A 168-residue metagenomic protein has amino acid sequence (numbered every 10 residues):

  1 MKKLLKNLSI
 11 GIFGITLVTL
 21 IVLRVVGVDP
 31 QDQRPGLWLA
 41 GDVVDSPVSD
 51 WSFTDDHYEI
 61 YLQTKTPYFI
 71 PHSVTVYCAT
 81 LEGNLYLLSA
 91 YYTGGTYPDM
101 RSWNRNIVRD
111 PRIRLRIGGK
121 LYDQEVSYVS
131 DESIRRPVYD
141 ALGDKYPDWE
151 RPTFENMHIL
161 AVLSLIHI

Functional and structural regions predicted by a protein language model:
M1-L17: N-terminal Sec-pathway targeting helices
T16-R24: Hydrophobic alpha-helical membrane-insertion segments, chiefly the h-region of N-terminal signal peptides
R24-P71: Short, conserved active-site entrance elements at the starts or edges of catalytic domains
H57-G95, Q124-E125: Short beta-strand segments
I60-L62, P111-L121: Short conserved beta-strand and strand-loop elements enriched in small hydrophobics with frequent Asp/Gly
N84-L115: A short mixed-secondary-structure module that forms the rim of ligand-binding clefts
P137-T153: Low-complexity, intrinsically disordered Gly/Pro/Thr-rich segments
I166-I168: Conserved small/polar residues in nucleotide/adenosyl-binding loops
